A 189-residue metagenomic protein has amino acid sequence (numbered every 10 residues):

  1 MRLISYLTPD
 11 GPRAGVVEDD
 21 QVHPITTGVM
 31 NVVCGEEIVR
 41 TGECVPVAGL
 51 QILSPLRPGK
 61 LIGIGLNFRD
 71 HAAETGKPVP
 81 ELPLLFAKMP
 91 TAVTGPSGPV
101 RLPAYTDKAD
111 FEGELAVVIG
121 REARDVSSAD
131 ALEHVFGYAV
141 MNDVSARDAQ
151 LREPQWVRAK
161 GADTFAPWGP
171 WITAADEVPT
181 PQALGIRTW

Functional and structural regions predicted by a protein language model:
M1-P83, Q155, D176-P179, R187: N-terminal non-catalytic cap/leader segment that marks the start of a structured domain
L61-I62, L66-W189: Glycine-enriched loop-and-adjacent helix/strand subsegments that border the catalytic/binding cleft of enzyme cores
